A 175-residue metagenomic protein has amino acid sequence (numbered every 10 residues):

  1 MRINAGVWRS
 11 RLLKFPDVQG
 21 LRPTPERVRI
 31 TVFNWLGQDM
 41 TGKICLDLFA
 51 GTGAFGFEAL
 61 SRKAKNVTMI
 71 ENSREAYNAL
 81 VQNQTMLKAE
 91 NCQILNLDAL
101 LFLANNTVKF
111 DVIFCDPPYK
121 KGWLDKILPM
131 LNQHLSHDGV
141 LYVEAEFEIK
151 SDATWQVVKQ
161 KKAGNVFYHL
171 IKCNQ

Functional and structural regions predicted by a protein language model:
M1-Q175: Class I S-adenosyl-L-methionine-dependent methyltransferase catalytic core
